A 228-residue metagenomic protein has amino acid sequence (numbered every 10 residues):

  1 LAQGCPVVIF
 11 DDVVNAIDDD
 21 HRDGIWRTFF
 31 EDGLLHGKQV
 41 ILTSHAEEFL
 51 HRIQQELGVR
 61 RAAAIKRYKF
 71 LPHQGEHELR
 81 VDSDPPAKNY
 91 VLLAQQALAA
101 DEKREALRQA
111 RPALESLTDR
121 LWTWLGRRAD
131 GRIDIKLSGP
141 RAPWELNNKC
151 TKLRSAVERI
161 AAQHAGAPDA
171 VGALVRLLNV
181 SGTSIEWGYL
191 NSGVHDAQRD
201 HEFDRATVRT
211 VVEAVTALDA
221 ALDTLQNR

Functional and structural regions predicted by a protein language model:
L1-V8: GG-anchored amphipathic helix commonly corresponding to the ABC/SMC/Rad50 NBD signature/C-loop
Q3, A16-D23: Conserved D-loop-proximal element of ABC-family nucleotide-binding domains
D11-N15: Short loop immediately C-terminal to the Walker-B catalytic DE motif in ABC-type ATPase nucleotide-binding domains
H21-T123, R127-R159: C-terminal lobe/lid and adjacent interdomain/linker elements of RecA-like ASCE P-loop ATPase modules
A97-A100, R120, Q163, D196 (+1 more regions): Surface-exposed polar/charged interaction patches
Q109-S116, R120, D169-V175, N191-Q198: Extended, amphipathic alpha-helices with heptad-repeat/coiled-coil or helix-bundle character that serve as
W144-W187: C-terminal intrinsically disordered, low-complexity extensions immediately downstream of enzyme catalytic cores
A173-R228: Charge-enriched, short contiguous segments at helix-coil
